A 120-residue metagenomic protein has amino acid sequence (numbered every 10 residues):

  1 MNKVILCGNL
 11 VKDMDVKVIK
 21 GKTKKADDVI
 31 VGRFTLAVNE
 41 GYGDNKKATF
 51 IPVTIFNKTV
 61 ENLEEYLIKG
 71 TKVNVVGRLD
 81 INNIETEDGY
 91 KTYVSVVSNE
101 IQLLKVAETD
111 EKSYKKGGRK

Functional and structural regions predicted by a protein language model:
M1-K120: Single-stranded nucleic acid-binding surfaces, predominantly the OB-fold ssDNA-binding core
